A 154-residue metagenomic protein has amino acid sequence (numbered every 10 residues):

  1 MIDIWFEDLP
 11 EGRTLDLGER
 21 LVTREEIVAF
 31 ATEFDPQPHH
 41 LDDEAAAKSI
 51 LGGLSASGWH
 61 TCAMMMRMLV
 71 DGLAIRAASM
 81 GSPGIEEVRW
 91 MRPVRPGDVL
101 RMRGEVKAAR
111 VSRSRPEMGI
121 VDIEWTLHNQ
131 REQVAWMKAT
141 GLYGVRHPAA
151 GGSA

Functional and structural regions predicted by a protein language model:
M1-E11, W90, V94-A154: HotDog/MaoC-like acyl-thioester-processing domains
M1-G84, P148-A154: Hot-dog-fold acyl-thioester-processing enzymes
